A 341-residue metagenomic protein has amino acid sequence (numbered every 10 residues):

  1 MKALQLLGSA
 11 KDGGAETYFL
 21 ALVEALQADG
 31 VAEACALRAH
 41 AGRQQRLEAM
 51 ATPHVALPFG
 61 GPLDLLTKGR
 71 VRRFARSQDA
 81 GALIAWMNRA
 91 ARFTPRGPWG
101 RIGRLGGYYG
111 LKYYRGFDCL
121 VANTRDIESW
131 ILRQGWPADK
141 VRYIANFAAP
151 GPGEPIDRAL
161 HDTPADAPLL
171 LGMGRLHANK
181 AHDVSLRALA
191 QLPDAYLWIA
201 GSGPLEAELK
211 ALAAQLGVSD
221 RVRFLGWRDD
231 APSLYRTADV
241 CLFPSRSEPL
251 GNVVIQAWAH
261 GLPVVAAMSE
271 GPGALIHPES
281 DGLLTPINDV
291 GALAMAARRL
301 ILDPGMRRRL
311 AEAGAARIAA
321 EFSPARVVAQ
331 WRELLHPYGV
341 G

Functional and structural regions predicted by a protein language model:
Q5-G13, T17-L66, K140-Y143, P204: N-terminal strand-loop element at the rim of the active site of nucleotide-sugar-dependent glycosyltransferases
G13-E24, P168-Q191, A195, P204-A211 (+1 more regions): A conserved mid-protein helix/loop that constitutes part of the nucleotide-sugar donor-binding site
A36-L37, P263-A267: Short hydrophobic beta-strand element within catalytic cores of glycosyltransferases and related nucleotide-activated
L63-T67, L83-A91, L105-G106: Short His-centered aromatic/hydrophobic patch
L132, A138-H161: Acidic anion/phosphate-binding donor-loop and adjacent secondary structure in glycosyltransferase catalytic cores
W227, R246: Aromatic "clamp/platform" in nucleotide-sugar-dependent glycosyltransferases that forms part of the donor/acceptor
P278-E279, L283-V290, R299-G305: Conserved acidic donor-binding segment of nucleotide-sugar-dependent glycosyltransferases
R299, M306-E321, V327-E333: A short, well-ordered alpha-helix in the C-terminal region of glycosyltransferases
